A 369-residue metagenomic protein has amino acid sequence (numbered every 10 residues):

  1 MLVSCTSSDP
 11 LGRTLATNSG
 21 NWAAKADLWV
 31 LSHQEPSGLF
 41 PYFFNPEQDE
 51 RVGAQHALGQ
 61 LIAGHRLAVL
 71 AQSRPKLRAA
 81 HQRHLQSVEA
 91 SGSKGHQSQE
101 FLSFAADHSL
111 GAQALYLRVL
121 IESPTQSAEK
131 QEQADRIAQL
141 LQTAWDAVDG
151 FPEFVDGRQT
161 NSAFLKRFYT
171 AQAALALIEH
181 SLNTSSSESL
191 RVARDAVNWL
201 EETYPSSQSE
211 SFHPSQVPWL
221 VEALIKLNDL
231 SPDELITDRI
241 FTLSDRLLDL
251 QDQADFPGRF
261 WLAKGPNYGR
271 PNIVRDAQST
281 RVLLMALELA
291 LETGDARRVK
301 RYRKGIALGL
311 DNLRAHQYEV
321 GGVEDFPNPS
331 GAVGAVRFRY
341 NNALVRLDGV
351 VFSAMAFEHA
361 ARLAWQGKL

Functional and structural regions predicted by a protein language model:
M1-L369: Glycan-recognition and catalytic cores of secretory/periplasmic carbohydrate-active enzymes
